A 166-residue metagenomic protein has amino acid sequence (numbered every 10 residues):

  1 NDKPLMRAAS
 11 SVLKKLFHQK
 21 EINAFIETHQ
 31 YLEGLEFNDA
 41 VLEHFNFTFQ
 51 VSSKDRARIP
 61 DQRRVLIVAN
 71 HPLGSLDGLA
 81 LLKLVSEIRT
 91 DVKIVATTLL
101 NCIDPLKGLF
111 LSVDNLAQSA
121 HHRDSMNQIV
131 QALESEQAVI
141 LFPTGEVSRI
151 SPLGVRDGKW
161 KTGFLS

Functional and structural regions predicted by a protein language model:
N1-V68, G78-A80, E87-R89, K107-G108: Membrane-anchoring hydrophobic helices of lipid-metabolizing enzymes
T48-S166: Soluble catalytic domains of membrane acyltransferases
